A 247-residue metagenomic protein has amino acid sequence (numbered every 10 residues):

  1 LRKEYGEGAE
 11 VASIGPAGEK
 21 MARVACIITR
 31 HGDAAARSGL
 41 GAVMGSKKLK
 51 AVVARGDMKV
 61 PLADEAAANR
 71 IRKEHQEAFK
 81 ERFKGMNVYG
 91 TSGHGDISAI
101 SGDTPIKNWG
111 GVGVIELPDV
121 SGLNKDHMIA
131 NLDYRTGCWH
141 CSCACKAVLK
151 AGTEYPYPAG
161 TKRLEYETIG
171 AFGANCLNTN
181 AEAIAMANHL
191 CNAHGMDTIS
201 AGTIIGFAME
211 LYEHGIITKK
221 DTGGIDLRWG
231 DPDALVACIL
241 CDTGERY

Functional and structural regions predicted by a protein language model:
L1-A234: Intrinsically disordered, low-complexity segments enriched in small residues
D233-Y247: Phosphate-binding loop/pocket of nucleotide- and phosphate-handling active sites
